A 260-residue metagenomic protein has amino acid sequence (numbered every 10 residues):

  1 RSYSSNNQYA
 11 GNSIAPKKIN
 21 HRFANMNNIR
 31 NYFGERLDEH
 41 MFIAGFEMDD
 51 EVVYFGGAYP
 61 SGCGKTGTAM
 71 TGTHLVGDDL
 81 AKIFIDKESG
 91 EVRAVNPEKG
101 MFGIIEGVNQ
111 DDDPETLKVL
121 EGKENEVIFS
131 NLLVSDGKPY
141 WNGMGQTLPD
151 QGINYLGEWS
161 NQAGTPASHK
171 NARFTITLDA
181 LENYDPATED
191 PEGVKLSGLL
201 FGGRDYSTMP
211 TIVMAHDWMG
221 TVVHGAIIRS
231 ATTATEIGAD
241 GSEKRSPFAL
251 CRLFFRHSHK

Functional and structural regions predicted by a protein language model:
R1-H40: Charged, amphipathic alpha-helical linker segments immediately N-terminal to NTP-binding catalytic cores
Y3, G45-E47, P60, P97-E98 (+1 more regions): Structured loops at beta-to-helix junctions and adjacent beta-edge loops in soluble globular domains
Y32-F33, G72, A187-D190: A generic local secondary-structure boundary/capping motif
E35-D38, A44-V52: Phosphate-binding P-loop
L37-E39, D78, P97, V194: Short, solvent-exposed loop/turn segments at the edges of secondary structure
E39-G45, T66, M70-T71: Contiguous, well-ordered alpha-helical segments that form the cores/surfaces of helical PPI scaffolds
V52-L133: Catalytic or ion-translocation cores adjacent to nucleophile or general acid/base/metal-coordination motifs in diverse
E106-N109, P114, E121-K260: Conserved NTP phosphate-binding and transfer environment spanning the P-loop NTPase/kinase superfamily
